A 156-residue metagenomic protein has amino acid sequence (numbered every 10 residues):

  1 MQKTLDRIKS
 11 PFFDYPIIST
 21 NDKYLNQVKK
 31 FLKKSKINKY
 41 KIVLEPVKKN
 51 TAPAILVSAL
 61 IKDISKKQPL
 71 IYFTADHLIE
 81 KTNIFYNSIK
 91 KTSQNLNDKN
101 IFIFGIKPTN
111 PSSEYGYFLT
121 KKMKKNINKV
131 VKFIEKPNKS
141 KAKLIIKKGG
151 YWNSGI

Functional and structural regions predicted by a protein language model:
M1-Y72, L78-E80: Conserved N-terminal catalytic core of the sugar/cofactor nucleotidyltransferase
P16, P46, T74, P108-S112 (+1 more regions): Proline-rich low-complexity regions
T82-I156: Conserved core of the sugar-phosphate nucleotidyltransferase
